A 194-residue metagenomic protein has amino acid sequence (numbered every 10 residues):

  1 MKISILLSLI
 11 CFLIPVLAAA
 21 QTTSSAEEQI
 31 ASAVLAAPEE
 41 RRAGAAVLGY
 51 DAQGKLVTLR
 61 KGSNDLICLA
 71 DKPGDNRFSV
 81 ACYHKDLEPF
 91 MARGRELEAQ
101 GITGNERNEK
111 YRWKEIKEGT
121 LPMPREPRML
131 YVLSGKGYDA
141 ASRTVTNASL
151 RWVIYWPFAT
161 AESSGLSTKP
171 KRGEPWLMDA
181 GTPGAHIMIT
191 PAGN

Functional and structural regions predicted by a protein language model:
M1-S4: Positively charged n-region of N-terminal signal peptides that target proteins for export
C11-F12: Hydrophobic alpha-helical transmembrane segments of integral membrane proteins, especially lipid-exposed positions
P15-L17: N-terminal signal peptide c-region/cleavage motif recognized by signal peptidases
T22-N194: Primary mode marks residue(s) on the alpha4-beta5-alpha5 output face of response regulator receiver
